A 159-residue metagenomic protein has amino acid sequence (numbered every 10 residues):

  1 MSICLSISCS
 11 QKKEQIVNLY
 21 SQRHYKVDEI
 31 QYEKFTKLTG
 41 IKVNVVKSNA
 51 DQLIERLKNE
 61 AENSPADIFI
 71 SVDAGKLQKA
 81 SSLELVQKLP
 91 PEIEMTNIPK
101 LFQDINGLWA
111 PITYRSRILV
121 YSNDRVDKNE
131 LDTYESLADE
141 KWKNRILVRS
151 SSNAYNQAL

Functional and structural regions predicted by a protein language model:
M1-S6: Bacterial N-terminal signal peptides
C9-K79: Early extracytoplasmic/lumenal segment of secretory-pathway proteins
Q22, S48, P65-L159: Extracytoplasmic ligand-binding site segments that recognize negatively charged/polar headgroups
